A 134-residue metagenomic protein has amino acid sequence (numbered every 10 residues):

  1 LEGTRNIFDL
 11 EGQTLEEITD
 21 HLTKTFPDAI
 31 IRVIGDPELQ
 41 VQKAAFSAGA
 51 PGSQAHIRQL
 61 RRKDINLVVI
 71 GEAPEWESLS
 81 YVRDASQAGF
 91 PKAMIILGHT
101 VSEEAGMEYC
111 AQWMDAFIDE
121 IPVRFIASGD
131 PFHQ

Functional and structural regions predicted by a protein language model:
L1-Q134: Active-site catalytic microenvironments in core metabolic enzymes, especially phosphate/sugar-handling
